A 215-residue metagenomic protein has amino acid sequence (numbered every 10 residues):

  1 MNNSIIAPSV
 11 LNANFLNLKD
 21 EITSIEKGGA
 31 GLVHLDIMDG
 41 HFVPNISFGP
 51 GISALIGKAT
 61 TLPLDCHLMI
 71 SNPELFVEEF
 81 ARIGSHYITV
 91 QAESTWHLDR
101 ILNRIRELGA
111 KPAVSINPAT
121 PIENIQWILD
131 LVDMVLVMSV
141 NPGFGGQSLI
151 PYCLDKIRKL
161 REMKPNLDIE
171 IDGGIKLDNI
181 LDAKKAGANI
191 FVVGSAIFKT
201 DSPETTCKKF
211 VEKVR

Functional and structural regions predicted by a protein language model:
M1-T89, S94-H97, R104-E107, P112 (+7 more regions): Conserved N-terminal beta1-alpha1 strand-loop-helix module at the mouth
I116: Nucleotide-sugar donor-binding loop of glycosyltransferases
V140-P142: Short glycine-rich anion-binding loops that position phosphate/pyrophosphate groups of nucleotides and phosphorylated
I175-A186: Acidic, divalent-metal-coordinating active-site segment for phosphoryl/phosphodiester hydrolysis, typified by short
A188-V193, F198-K199: Acidic, Mg2+-coordinating phosphoryl-transfer loop and its flanking beta/alpha structural elements, shared across
